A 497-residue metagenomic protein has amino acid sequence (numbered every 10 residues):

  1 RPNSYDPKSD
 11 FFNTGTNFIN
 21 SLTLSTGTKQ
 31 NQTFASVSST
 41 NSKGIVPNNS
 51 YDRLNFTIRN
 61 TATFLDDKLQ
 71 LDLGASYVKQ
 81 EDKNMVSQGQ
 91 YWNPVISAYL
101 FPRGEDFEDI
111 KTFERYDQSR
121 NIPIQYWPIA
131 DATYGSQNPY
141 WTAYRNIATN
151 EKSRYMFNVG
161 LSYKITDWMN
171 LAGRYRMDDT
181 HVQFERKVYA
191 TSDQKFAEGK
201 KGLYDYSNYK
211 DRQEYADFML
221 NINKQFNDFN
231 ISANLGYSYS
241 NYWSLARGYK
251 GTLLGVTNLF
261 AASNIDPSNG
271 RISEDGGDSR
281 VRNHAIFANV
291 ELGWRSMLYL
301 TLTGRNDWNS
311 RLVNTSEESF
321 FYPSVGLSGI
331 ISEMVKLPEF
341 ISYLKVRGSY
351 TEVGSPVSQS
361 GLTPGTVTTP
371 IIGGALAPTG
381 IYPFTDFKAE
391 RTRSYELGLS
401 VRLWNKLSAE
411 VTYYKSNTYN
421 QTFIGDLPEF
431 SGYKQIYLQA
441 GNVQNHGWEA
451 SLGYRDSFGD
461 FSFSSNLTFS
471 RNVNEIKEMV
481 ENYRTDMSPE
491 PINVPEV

Functional and structural regions predicted by a protein language model:
R1-N3, I45-V46, R59-R154, A172-H284 (+5 more regions): Surface-exposed loop/interface segments of Gram-negative outer-membrane beta-barrel transport/assembly proteins
Y5-G15: Periplasmic N-terminal accessory/gating domains of Gram-negative outer-membrane beta-barrel systems
F11, I19-N41, I45, T57-T63 (+4 more regions): Predominantly transmembrane beta-strands of Gram-negative outer membrane beta-barrel pores used for transport
T16-N20, V281-F287: Conserved alpha/beta core surface patches that mediate binding of polyanionic ligands
L22-T28, I58-A62, V159-Y163, F218-I222 (+7 more regions): Residues on the lipid-exposed face of transmembrane beta-strands in outer-membrane beta-barrel proteins
N314-S319: Short glycine/threonine-rich loop-to-helix capping motif typified by GTGT followed within a few residues by an Asp-Pro
